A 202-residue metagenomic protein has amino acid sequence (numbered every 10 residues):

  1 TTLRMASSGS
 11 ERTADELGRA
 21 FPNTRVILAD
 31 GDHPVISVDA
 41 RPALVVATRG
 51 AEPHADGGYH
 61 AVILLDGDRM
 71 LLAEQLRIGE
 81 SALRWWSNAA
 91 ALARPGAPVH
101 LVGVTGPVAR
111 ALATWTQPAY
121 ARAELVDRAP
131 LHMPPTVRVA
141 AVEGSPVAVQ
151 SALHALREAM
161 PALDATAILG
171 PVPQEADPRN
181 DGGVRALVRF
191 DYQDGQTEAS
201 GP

Functional and structural regions predicted by a protein language model:
T1-E143, V147-Q150: Inter-lobe coupling/hinge segments of SF2-like helicase ATPases
F21, R41, M160, G170-V172 (+1 more regions): Intrinsic-disorder/low-complexity coil detector
L28-D32, D164-A176: A generic structural motif
T116-P118, A148-L169: Short amphipathic alpha-helix segments
V147-H154, Q193-P202: Short, conserved charged micro-motifs
L169-E198: Short, intrinsically disordered low-complexity segments
